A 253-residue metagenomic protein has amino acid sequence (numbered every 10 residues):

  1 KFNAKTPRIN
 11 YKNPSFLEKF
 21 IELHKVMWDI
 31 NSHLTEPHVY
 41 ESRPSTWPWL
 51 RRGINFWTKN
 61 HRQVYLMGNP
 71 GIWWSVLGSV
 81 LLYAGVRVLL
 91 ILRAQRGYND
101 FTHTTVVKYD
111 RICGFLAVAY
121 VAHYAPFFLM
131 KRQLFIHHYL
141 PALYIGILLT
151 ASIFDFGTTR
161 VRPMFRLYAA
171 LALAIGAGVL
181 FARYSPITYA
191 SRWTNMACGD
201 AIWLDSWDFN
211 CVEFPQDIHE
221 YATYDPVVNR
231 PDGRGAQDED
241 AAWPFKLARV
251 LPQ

Functional and structural regions predicted by a protein language model:
K1-K12, L149, F156-Q253: Transmembrane helical bundles and short interhelical boundary loops of multi-pass, membrane-embedded
K1-T46, T194-I202: Aromatic-rich transmembrane-lumenal/periplasmic boundary elements in polytopic membrane proteins
V39-S42, R51-C113: Membrane-interface anchor segments at the N-terminal boundary of transmembrane helices in multi-pass membrane enzymes
R87-L89, Y124, F128, I153-G157 (+1 more regions): Hydrophobic membrane-targeting alpha-helices
L92-G97, F127-M130, Y184-A190: Juxtamembrane "helix-exit" motif on the non-cytosolic side of transmembrane helices
C113-A117, A170: Hydrophobic alpha-helical transmembrane segments
Y120-L134: Transmembrane-helix signature of polytopic, lipid-linked glycan biosynthesis machinery
L134-D155: Hydrophobic/aromatic-rich transmembrane helices and adjacent perimembrane loops
